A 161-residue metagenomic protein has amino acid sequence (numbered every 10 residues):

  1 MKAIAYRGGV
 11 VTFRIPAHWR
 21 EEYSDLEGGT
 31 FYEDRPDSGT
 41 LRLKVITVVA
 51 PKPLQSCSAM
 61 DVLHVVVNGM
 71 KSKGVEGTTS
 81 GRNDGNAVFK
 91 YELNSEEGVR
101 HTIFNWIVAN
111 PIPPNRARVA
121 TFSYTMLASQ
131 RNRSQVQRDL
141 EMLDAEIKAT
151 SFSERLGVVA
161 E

Functional and structural regions predicted by a protein language model:
K2-H64: Secretory pathway targeting signatures of secreted, lumenal, and periplasmic proteins
W19-R20, V75-T78, T150: Short glycine-aromatic motifs
F31-P36, L43, Y91-L93, F104-A109 (+1 more regions): Short beta-strand element of the conserved SAM-dependent methyltransferase core
D37-K44, K52-Q55, E96-H101, A128-S134: Short, surface-exposed beta-strand/loop "edge" segments at domain boundaries and coil↔beta transitions
G39-T47, G85-V88, A117-Y124: Glycine-rich, often proline-containing surface loops adjacent to acidic residues and nearby aromatics that form
L63-N115, G157-E161: Signature of long, low-cysteine stretches enriched in small and polar/charged residues
T121-E161: Surface-exposed amphipathic alpha-helical segments
